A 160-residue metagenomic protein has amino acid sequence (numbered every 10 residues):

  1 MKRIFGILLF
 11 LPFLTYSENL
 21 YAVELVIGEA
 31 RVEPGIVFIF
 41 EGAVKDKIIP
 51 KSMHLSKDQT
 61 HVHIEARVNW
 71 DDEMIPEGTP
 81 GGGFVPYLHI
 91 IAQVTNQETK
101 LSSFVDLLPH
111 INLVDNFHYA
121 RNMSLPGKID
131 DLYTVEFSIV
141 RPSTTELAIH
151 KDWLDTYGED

Functional and structural regions predicted by a protein language model:
L20-D58, V62: Short, compositionally biased P/S/T/A/G/V-rich stretches that sit at domain boundaries
T60, T79-I90: Short coil-to-beta strand junction motifs in C2/discoidin
I64-G83: Short amphipathic, basic-aromatic surface patches that mediate peripheral association with negatively charged
Y87, K128-T134: Extracellular Ig-like/FN3 beta-sandwich strand-entry sites
S103-L113: Solvent-exposed serine/threonine-rich low-complexity stretches and specific carbohydrate-binding patches
L113-N122: Aromatic sugar-binding surface patches on proteins that engage polysaccharides or sugar-phosphate polymers
I139-D155: Short acidic/polar inter-strand loop motif in beta-rich domains
